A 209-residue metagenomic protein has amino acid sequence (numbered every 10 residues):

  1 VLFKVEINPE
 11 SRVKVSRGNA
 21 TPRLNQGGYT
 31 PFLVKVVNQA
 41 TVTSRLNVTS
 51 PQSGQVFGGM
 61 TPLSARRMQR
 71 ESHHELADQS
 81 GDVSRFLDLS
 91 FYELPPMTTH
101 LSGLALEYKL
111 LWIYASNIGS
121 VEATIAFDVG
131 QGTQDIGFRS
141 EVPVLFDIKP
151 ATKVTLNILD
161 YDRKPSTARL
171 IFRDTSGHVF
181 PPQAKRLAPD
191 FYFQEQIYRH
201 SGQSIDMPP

Functional and structural regions predicted by a protein language model:
L2-G18, E107-P143: A general sequence property marking short-to-moderate contiguous segments in secreted/outer-membrane adhesion
V5-P9, R17-P62, R70, A115-N117: Asparagine-centered strand-capping/turn motif at beta-strand->loop junctions
N47-T49, R169-R173: Beta-strand signatures of extracellular beta-sandwich domains
R66-L106, P189-I197: Extended, solvent-exposed segments with strong compositional bias
E93, S176-P208: Short, acidic Ser/Thr/Gly-rich low-complexity loop/linker segments typical of extracellular and cell-surface proteins
A105-E107, W112-S120, Q194-P209: Short Pro-Gly-centered beta-turn/loop motif in secreted/extracellular proteins
S140-I148, N157: Extracellular beta-sheet/turn segments enriched in Thr/Pro/Gly and aliphatic residues
T152-D162, L170-F172: A short, amphipathic beta-strand motif
